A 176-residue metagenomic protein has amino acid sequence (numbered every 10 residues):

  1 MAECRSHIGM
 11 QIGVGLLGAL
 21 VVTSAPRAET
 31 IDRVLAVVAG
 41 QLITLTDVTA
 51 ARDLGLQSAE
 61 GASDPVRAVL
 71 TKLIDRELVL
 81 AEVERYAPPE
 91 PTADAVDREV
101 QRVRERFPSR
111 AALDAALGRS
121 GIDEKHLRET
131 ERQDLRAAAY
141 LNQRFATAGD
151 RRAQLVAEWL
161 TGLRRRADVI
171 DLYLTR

Functional and structural regions predicted by a protein language model:
M1-I8: N-terminal secretory signal peptides that target proteins for export/translocation
I8, A25-P26: Serine/proline-rich low-complexity intrinsically disordered segments, especially terminal tails, linkers
Q11-T23: Bacterial N-terminal signal peptides
L17-A19, A116, A138-A139, Q143: N-terminal hydrophobic targeting segments
V21-A25, E82, Q143: Hydrophobic membrane-targeting alpha-helices
R27-D134, A138: N-terminal targeting/tethering segments
R98, R136-R176: A C-terminal, polar beta->alpha supersecondary segment
